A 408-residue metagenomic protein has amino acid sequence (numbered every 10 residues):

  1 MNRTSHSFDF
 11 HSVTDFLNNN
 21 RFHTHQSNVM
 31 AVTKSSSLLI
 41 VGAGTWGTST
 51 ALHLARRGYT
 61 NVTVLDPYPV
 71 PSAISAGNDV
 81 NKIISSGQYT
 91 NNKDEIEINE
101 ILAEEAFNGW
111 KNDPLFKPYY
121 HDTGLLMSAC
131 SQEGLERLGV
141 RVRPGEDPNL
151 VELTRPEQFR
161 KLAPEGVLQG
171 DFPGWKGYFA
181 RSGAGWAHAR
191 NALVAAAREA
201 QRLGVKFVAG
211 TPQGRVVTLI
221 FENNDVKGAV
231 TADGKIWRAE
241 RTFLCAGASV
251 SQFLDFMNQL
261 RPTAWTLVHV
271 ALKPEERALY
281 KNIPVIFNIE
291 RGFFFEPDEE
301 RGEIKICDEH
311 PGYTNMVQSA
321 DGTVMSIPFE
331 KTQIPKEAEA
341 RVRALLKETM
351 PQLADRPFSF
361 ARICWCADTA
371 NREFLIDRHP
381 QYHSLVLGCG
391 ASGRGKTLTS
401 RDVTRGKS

Functional and structural regions predicted by a protein language model:
V32-S36, S49, G210, P380-S408: C-terminal lid/capping helical subdomain adjacent to the catalytic/cofactor pocket in oxidative enzymes
S36-T63: N-terminal Rossmann-like FAD-binding beta1-loop-alpha1 element of flavoenzymes
L39-V41, L65, A229, W237-S249 (+1 more regions): Short hydrophobic core segments
L52-R57, F116-D122, W237-R241, A246-S384: Active-site substrate-recognition segment that forms the wall of the catalytic cavity or substrate channel
A55-G77: Glycine-rich FAD pyrophosphate-binding loop
N81-G166, W175: Dinucleotide-binding Rossmann-like beta1-alpha1 core, especially the glycine-rich loop that anchors the ADP
S131-G210, R215-D225: Flavin (FAD/FMN) cofactor-binding and adjacent substrate-gating region of FAD-dependent oxidoreductase domains
R215-I236, T242: Conserved beta-strand-loop-beta-strand element in the redox core of flavoprotein oxidoreductases
